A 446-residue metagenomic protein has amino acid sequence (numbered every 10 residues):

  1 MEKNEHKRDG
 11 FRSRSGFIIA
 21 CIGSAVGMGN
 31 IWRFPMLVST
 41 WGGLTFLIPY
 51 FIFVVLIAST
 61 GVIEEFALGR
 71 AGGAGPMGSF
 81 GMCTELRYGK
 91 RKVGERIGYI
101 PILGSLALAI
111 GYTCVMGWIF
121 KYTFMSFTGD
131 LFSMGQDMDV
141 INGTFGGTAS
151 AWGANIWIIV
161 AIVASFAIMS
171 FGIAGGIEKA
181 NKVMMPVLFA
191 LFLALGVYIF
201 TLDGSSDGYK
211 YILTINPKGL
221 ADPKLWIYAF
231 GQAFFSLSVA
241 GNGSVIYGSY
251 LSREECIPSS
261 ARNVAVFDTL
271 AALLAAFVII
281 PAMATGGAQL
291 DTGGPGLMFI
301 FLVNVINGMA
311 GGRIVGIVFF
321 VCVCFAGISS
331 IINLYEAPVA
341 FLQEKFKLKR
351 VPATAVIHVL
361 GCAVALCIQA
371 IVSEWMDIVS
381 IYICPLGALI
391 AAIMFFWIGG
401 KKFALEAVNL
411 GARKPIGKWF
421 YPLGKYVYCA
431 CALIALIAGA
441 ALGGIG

Functional and structural regions predicted by a protein language model:
M1-W32, G61-F66, R70-R96, S252-C256 (+1 more regions): Membrane-interface "cap" regions at the ends of multi-pass membrane proteins
E2-F11, E178, K182-I328, P352: Membrane-embedded translocation segments of transport machinery
E5-R8, L37-W41, A71-I100, T113-A174 (+5 more regions): Inter-helical loop and helix-membrane interface segments of multi-pass membrane transporters/permeases
R12-S15, I19-G29, S105-A109, T113 (+6 more regions): Hydrophobic, membrane-embedded alpha-helices of multi-pass small-molecule transporters
G16-I18, S24, N155-I156, F267-L273 (+4 more regions): Loop-to-transmembrane helix boundary motifs in multi-pass membrane proteins
R33-Y50, G69-G75, W118, G176-M184 (+5 more regions): Transmembrane helix-loop boundary segments of multi-pass membrane transporters
F325-L334, A353-V364, S380-A407: Hydrophobic alpha-helical segments of multi-pass membrane transport proteins
S373-F396, P415-G446: A generic transmembrane alpha-helix motif of multi-pass inner-membrane proteins
